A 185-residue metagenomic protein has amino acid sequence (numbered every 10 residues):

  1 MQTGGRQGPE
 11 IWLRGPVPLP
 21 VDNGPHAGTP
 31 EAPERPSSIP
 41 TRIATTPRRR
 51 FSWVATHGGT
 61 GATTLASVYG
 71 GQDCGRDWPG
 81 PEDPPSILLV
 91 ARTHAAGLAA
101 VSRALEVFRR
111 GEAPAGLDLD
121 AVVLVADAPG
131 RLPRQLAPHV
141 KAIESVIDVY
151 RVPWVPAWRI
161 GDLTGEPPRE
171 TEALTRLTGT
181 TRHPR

Functional and structural regions predicted by a protein language model:
M1-F51, R176-H183: Extreme N-terminal, non-catalytic leader segments that precede Walker-type/kinase nucleotide-binding cores
R50-G71: Glycine-rich phosphate-binding P-loop
V54-G58, A91-H94, V125-A128, V155: Structural motif
C74-T93, F108-A121: Inter-motif core of Ras-like GTPase G domains
P85-S102, D127-L132: Conserved Switch II/interswitch segment of TRAFAC-class P-loop GTPases
S102-V146: Conserved C-terminal guanine-recognition region of P-loop GTPase G domains, centered on the G4
Q135-G165: Beta-strand-loop-alpha "switch" segments that mediate conformational coupling across diverse proteins
V155-R185: A cross-taxonomic marker for long C-terminal extensions/tails that follow the last structured domain
